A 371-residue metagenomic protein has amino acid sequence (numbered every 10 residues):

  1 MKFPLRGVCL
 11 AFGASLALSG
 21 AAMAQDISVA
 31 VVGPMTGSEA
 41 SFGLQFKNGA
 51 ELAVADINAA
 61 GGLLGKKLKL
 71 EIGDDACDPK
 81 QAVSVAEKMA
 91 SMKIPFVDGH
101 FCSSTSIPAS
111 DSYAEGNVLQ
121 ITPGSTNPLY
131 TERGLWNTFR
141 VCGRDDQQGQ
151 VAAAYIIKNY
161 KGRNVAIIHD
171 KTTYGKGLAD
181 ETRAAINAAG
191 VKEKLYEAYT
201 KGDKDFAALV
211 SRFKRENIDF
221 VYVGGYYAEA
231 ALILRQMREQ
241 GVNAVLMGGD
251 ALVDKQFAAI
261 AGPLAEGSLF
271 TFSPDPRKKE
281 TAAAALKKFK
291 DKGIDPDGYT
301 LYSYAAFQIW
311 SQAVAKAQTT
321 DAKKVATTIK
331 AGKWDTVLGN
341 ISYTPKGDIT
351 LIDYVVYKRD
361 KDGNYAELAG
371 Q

Functional and structural regions predicted by a protein language model:
K2-G13, A24-Q371: Extracytosolic ligand-binding ectodomains
L18-A24: Sec/Tat signal peptide C-region and signal peptidase I cleavage site
